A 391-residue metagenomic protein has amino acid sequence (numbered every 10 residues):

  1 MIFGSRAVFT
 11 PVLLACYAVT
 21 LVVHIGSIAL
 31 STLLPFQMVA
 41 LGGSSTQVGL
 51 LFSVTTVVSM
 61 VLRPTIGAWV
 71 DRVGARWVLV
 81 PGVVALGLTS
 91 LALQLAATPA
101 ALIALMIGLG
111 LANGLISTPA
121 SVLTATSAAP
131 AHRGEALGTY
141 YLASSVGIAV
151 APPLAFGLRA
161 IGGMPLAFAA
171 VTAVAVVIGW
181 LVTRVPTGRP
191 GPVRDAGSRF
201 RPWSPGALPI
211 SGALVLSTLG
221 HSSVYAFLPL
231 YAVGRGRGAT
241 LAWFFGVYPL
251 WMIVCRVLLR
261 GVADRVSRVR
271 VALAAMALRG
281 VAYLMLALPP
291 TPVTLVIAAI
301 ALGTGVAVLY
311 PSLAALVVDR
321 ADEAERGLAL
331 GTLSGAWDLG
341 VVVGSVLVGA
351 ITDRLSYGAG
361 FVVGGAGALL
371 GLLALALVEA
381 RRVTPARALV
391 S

Functional and structural regions predicted by a protein language model:
P11-L51, A213, H221-Y231, R235-R237: Helix-loop boundary and gating motifs at the non-cytosolic
T56-P64, I148-A149, P249-I253, V257 (+1 more regions): Residue-level signature of mid-helix packing/kink "hotspots" within the transmembrane helices of 12-pass Major
V61-Q94: Conserved MFS/SLC helix-loop-helix module at the cytosolic interface between two early adjacent transmembrane helices
R63-G74, C255-S267: Helix-to-loop junctions at the C-terminal end of transmembrane segments in multipass secondary transporters
V84-A97, L278-P290: C-terminal ends and interior cores of transmembrane alpha-helices in multi-pass membrane transporters/permeases
I107-L142: Cytoplasmic helix-loop-helix junction between adjacent transmembrane helices in 12-TM secondary transporters
T172-G191, A374-E379: C-terminal membrane-cytosol helix-exit motif in multi-pass small-molecule transporters
V269-L313: C-terminal transmembrane helical hairpin of 12-TM major facilitator-type secondary transporters
